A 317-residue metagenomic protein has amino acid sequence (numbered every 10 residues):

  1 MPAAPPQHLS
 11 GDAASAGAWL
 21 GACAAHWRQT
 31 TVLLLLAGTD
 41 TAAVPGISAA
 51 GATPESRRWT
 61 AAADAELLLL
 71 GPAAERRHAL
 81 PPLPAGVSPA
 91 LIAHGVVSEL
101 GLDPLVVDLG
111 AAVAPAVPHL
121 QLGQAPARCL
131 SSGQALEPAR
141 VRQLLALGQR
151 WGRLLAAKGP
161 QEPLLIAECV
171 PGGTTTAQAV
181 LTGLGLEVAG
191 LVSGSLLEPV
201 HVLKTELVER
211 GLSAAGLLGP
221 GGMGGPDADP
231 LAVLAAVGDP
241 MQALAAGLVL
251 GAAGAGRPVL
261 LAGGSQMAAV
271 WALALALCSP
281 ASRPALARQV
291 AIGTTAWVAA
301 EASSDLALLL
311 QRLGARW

Functional and structural regions predicted by a protein language model:
M1-A167, P171-W317: N-terminal loops that bind phosphate or other acidic moieties and the adjacent beta-alpha structural core
